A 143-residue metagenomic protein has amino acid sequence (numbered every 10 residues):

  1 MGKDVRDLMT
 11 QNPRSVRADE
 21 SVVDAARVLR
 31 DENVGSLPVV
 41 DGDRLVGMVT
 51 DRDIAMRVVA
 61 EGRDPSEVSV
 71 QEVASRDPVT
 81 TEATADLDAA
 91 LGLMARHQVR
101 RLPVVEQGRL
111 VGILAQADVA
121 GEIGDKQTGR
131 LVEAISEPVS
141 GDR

Functional and structural regions predicted by a protein language model:
M1-N12, T50-A95, A115-R143: Tandem CBS (Bateman) regulatory domains
L8, A26-R27, D41-D43, E61-R63: Short hydrophobic/aromatic-rich motifs at helix boundaries and adjacent loops
S15, R44-L45, A60, T80 (+2 more regions): Short, flexible active-site loop motifs that bind/organize anionic cofactors or intermediates
S15-N33, T81-Q98, V105, I123: The conserved cystathionine-beta-synthase
L29-E32, L37-D53, M94, L102-A117: A glycine-centered beta-loop-beta connector
